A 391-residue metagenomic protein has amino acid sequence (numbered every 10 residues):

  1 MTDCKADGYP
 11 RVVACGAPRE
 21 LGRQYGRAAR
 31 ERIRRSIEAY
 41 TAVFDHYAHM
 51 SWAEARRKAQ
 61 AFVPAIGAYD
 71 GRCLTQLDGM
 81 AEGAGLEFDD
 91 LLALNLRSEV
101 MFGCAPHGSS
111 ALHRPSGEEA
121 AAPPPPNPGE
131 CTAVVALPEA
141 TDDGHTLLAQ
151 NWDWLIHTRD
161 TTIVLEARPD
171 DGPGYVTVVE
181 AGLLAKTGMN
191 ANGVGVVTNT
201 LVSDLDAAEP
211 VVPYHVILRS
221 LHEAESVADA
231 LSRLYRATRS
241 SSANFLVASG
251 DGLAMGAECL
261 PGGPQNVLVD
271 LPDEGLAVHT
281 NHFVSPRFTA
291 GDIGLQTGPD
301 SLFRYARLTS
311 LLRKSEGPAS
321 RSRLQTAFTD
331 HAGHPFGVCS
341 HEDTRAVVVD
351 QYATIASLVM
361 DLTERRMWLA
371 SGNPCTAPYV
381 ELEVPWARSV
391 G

Functional and structural regions predicted by a protein language model:
M1-S109, E118-A122, N127-E130, E223-P264 (+1 more regions): C-terminus-biased signal that marks the final domain/tail of proteins
R97-H215, I355, M367-A370: Internal mixed beta-strand/loop scaffold within catalytic domains of large alpha/beta enzymes
I217-H222: Short, well-ordered beta-strand elements within core beta-sheets of diverse protein domains
